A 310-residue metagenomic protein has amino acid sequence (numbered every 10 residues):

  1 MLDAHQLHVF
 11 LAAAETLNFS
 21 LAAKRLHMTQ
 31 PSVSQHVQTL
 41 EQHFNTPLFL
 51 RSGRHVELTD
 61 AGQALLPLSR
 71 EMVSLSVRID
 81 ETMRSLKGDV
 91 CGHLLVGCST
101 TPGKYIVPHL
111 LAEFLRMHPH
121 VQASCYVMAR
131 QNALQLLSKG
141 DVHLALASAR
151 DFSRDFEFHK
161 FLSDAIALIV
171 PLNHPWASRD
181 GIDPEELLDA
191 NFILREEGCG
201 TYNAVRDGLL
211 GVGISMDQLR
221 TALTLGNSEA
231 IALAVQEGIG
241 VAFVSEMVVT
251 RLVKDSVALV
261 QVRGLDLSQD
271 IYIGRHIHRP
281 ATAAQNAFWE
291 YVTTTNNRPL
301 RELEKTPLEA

Functional and structural regions predicted by a protein language model:
L11-T29: Short helix-boundary/capping micro-motifs
E15, E41-D60: A short LG(V/I)-centered, amphipathic sequence patch enriched for acidic residue(s) preceding the LG motif
C91-R154: Central regulatory/effector-binding core of bacterial HTH transcription factors
I106, L259-E302, E309: A late-sequence structural motif
A129-L134, S138-V142, A147-S148, T201 (+1 more regions): Hydrophobic hinge/microswitch elements
R154-K160, D164, R179, E229-H278: Beta-alpha-beta core module
F156-I193, E197: Flexible hinge/capping segments at coil-to-helix
W176, F192-G213, A281-Q285, W289 (+1 more regions): Secondary-structure junction motif
